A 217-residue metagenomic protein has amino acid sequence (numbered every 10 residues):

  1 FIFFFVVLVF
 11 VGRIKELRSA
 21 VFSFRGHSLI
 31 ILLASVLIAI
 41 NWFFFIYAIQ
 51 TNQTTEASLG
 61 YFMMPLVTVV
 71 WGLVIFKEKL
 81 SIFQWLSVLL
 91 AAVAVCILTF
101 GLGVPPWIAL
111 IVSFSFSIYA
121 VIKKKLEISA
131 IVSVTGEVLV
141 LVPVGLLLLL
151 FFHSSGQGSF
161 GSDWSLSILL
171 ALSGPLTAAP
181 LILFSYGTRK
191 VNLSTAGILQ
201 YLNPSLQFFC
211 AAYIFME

Functional and structural regions predicted by a protein language model:
F1, E56, I118-L141: Juxtamembrane helix-loop-helix junctions in multi-pass membrane proteins
F4-I31, I82, V134, L139-A171 (+1 more regions): Membrane-interface interhelical linkers
L32, A48-I49, V74-F76, L126 (+3 more regions): Hydrophobic/aromatic residues within transmembrane alpha-helices of multi-pass small-molecule transporters
L32-I49, I111-I118, I122, G156-T195 (+1 more regions): Hydrophobic alpha-helical transmembrane segments of multi-pass membrane transport proteins, especially secondary
A39-I46, L98-P105, A109, V142-F160 (+1 more regions): Hydrophobic alpha-helical transmembrane segments in multi-pass integral membrane proteins
Y47, M64-F83, S205-E217: C-terminal transmembrane-helix exit sites in multi-pass transporters
S58-M63, A130-V140, A178-Y213: Helix-helix packing/entry segments at the starts of transmembrane helices
F83-T99, V112, V142: Hydrophobic transmembrane alpha-helices of multi-pass small-molecule transport proteins
